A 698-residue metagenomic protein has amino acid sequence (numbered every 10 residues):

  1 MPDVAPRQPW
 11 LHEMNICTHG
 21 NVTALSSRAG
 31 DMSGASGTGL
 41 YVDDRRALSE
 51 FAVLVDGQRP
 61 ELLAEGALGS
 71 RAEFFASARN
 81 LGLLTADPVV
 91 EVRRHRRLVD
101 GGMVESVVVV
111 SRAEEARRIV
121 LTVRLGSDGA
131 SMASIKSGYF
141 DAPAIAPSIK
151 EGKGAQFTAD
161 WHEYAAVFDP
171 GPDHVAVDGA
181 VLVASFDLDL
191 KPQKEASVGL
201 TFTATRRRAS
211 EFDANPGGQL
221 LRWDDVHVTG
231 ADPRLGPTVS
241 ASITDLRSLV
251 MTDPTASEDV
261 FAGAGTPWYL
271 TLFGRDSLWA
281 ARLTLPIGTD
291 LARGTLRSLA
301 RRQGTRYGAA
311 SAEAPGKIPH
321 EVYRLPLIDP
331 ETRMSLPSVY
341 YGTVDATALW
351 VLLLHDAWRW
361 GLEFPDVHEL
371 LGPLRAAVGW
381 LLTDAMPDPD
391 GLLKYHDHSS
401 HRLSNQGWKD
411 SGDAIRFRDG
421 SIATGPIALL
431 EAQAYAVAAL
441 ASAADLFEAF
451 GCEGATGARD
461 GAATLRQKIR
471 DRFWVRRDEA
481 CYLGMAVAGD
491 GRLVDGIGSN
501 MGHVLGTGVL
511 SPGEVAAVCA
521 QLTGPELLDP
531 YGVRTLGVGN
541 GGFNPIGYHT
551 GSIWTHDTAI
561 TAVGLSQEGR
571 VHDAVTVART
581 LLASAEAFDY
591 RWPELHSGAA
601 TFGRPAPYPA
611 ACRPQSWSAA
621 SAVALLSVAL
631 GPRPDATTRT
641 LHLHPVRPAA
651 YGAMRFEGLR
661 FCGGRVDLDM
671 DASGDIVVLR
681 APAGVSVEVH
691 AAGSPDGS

Functional and structural regions predicted by a protein language model:
M1-V89, G101, E114-A116, D128-A130 (+5 more regions): An extended acidic
R28-D31, L54-V55, Q219-W223, A357 (+4 more regions): Short acidic (Asp/Glu) and glycine-rich catalytic loops that position anionic groups and cofactors
G69, A76-V90, H174, R647-D667: Edge strands and adjacent loops of beta-rich recognition modules
E73-A76, T229-L272, A300-Y340, M386-A428 (+6 more regions): Extended glycan-interaction surfaces of carbohydrate-active proteins
E91, V99-V104, V110-L272, L362-L371 (+5 more regions): Acidic/polar, glycine-enriched structural segments that form the non-catalytic walls/loops of the carbohydrate-binding
F212-P216, R234-A241, G288-R302, E363-T383 (+8 more regions): Extended, well-ordered alpha-helical scaffold segments
L270-R402, L430-Q433, V437, T555-A574 (+2 more regions): Aromatic-rich carbohydrate-recognition surfaces in CAZymes
G513, Q521-V538, G542-F543, G547-Y548 (+1 more regions): Non-catalytic C-terminal accessory modules of carbohydrate-active enzymes
